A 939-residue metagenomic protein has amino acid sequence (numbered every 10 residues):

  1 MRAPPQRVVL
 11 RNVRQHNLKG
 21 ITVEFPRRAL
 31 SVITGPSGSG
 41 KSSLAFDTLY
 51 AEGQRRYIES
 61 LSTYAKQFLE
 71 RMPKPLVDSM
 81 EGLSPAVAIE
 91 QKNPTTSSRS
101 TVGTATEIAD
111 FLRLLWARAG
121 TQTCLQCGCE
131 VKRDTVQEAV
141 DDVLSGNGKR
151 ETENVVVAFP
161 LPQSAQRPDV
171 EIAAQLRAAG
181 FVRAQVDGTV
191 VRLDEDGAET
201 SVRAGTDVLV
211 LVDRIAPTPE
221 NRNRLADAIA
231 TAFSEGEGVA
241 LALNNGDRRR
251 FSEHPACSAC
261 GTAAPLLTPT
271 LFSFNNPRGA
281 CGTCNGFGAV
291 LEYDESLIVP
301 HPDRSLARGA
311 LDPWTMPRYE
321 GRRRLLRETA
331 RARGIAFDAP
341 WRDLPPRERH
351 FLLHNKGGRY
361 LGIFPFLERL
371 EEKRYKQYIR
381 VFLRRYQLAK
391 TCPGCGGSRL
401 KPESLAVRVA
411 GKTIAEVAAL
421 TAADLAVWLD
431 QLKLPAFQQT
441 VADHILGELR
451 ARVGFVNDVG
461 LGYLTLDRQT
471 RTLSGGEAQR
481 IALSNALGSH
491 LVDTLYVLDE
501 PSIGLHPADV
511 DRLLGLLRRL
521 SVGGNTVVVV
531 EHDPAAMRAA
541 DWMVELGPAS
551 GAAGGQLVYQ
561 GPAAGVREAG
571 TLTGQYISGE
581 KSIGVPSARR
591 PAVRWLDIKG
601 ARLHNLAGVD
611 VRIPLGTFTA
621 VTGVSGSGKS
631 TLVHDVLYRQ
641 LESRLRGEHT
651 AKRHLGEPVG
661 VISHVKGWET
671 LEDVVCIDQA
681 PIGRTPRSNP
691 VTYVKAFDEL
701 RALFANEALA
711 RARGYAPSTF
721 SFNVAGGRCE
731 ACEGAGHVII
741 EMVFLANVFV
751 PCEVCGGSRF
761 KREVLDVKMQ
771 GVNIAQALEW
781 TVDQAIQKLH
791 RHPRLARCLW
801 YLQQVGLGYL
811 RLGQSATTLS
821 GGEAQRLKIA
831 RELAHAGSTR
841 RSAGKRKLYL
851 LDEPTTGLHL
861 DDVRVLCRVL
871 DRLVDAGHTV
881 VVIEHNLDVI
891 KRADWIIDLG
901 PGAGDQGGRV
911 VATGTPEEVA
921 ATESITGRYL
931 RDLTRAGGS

Functional and structural regions predicted by a protein language model:
M1-S939: Conserved phosphate-binding elements of NTP-dependent enzyme cores
